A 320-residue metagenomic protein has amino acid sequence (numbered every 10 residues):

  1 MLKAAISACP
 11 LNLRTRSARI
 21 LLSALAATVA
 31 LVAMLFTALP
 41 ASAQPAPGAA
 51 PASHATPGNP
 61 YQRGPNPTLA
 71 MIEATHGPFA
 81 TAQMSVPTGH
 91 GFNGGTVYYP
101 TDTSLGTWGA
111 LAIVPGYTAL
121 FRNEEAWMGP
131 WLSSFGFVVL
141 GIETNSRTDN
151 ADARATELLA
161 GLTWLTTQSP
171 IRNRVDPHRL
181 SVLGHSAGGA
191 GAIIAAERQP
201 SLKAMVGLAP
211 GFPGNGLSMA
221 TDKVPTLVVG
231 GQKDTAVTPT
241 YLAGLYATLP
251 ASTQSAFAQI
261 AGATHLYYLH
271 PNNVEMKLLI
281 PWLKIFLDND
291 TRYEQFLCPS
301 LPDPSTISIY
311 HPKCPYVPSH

Functional and structural regions predicted by a protein language model:
G48-G106: N-terminal cap/lid segment of alpha/beta-hydrolase-fold proteins
D102-T107, N150-A190: Gly/Ser-rich "nucleophile elbow"/oxyanion-hole loop immediately N-terminal to the catalytic nucleophile in hydrolases
G106-G116: Short beta-strand element of the alpha/beta-hydrolase
N123-G141: Short amphipathic alpha-helix adjacent to the substrate-entry channel of hydrolases
D222, V228-G230: Short beta-strand/loop motif that positions the catalytic acidic residue of the alpha/beta-hydrolase fold
K233-V237, H265-L266: Acidic catalytic loop of the alpha/beta-hydrolase fold
V237-T248: Short alpha-helix in the alpha/beta-hydrolase fold that links the catalytic acid
Q254-H320: C-terminal catalytic histidine-bearing segment of alpha/beta-hydrolase fold enzymes
